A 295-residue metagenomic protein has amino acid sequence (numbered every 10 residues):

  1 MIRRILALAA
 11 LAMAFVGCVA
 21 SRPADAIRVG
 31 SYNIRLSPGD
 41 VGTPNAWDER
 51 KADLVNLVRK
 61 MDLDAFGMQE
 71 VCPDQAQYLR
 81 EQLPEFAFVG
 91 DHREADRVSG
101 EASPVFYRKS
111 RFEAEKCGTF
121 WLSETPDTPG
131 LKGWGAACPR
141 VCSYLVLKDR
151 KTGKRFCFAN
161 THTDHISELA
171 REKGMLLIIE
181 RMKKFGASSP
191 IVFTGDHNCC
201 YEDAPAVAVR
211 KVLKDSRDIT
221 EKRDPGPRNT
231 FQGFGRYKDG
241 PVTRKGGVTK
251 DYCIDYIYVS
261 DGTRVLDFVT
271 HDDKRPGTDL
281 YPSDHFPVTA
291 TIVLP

Functional and structural regions predicted by a protein language model:
M1-R4: Positively charged n-region of N-terminal signal peptides that target proteins for export
A7-G17: Bacterial N-terminal signal peptides
G17-Q82, A95-E101, L294-P295: N-terminal, active-site-proximal structural segment of metallo-dependent hydrolase catalytic domains
A26-G39, S103, E115-F120, Y144 (+2 more regions): Active-site-proximal beta-strand elements of phosphoester/diester hydrolases
A65-R155, V269-H271: Structured beta-strand-rich core segments of catalytic domains in phosphoester-bond hydrolases
F66-Q69, D91, V192-D196, D215-I219: Active-site neighborhood of phospho(di)ester-bond hydrolases with catalytic His/Asp-centered motifs
P139-T161, E168-V207: His/acidic metal-ligating clusters that form di-metal
L169, E180-I191, C199-P295: Metal-dependent phosphoester-hydrolase catalytic domains
